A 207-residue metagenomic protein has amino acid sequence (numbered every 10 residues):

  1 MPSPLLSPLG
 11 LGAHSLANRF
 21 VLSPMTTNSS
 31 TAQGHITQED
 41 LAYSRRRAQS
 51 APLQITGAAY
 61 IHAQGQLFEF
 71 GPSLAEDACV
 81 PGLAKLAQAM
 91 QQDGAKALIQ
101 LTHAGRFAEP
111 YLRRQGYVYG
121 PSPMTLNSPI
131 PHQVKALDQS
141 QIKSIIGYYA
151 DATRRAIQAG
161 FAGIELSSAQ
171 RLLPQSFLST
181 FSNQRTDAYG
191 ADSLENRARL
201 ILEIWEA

Functional and structural regions predicted by a protein language model:
M1-P24, M90: N-terminal amphipathic alpha-helix/helix-capping segment at the start of soluble metabolic enzymes
F20-S23, Q54-T56, A97-L101, I164-L166: Hydrophobic faces of well-ordered beta-strands that scaffold small-molecule active sites in alpha/beta enzyme cores
L22, R47, M90, I99 (+1 more regions): Conserved, mostly hydrophobic/aromatic
M25-T27, T102-A104, A169-R171: Active-site beta-loop-alpha junctions enriched in small/polar residues
A32-R46, P72-Q92, E109-R114, Q139-R154 (+1 more regions): Glycine-rich anion/phosphate-binding loops
D40-A63, Q158-G163: Catalytic domains of carbohydrate-active enzymes, especially glycoside hydrolases
G71-L98, F181-A207: Alpha-helix-loop-beta-strand connector modules within alpha/beta enzyme cores
K96, T102-F161: Non-globular sequence segments
